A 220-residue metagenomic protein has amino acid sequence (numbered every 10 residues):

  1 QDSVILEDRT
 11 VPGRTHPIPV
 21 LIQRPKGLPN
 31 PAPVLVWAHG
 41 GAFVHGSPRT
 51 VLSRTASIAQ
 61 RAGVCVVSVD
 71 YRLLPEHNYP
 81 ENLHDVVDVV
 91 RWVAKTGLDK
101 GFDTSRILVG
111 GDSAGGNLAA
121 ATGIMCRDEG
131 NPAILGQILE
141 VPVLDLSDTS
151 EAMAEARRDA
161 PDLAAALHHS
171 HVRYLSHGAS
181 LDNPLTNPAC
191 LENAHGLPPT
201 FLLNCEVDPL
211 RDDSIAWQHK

Functional and structural regions predicted by a protein language model:
S3-K220: Alpha/beta-hydrolase superfamily serine-hydrolase fold, recognizing
